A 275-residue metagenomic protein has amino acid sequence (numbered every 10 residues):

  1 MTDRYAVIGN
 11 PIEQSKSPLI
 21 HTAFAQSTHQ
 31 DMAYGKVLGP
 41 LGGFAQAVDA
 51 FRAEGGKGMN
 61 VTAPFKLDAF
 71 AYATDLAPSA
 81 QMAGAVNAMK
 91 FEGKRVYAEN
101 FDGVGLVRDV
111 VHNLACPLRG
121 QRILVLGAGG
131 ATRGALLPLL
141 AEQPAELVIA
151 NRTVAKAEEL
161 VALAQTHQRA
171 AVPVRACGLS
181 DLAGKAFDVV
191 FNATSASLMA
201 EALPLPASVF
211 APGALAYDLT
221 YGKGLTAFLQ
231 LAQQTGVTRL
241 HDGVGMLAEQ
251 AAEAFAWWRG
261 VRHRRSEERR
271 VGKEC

Functional and structural regions predicted by a protein language model:
T2-L114: Phosphate/diphosphate ligand-binding glycine-rich loop within oxidoreductases
G9, A98-G103, V110, L114 (+2 more regions): Glycine-rich adenosine-cofactor-binding loop
I12-E13, V154-A155, K223: Helix N-cap at the beta1-alpha1 junction of Rossmann-like dinucleotide-binding domains, i.e., the first residues
E92, C116-R122, F210-P212: Short helix-loop-beta connector
R108, Y221-G222, T238-R265: Active-site capping/gating segments
E142-H167: NAD(P)-binding Rossmann-fold cofactor-contacting core
A170-L240, G245: Rossmann-like adenosine-cofactor binding region
E268-C275: Conserved small/polar residues in nucleotide/adenosyl-binding loops
